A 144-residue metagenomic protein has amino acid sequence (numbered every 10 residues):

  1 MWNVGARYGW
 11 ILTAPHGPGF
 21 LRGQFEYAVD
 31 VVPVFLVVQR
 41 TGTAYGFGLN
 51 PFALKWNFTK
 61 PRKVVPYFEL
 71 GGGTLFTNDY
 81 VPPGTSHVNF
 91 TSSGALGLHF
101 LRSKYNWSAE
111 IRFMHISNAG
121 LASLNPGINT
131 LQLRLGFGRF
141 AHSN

Functional and structural regions predicted by a protein language model:
M1-P51: Glycine- and aromatic-enriched membrane insertion/assembly motifs of diderm outer-membrane and organelle channel
M1-V4, T43-N50, V64, S86-S92 (+1 more regions): Residues that define the transmembrane beta-barrel architecture of outer-membrane proteins
A6, F52-L54, F68, G94-L96 (+2 more regions): Membrane-embedded beta-strands of outer-membrane beta-barrel proteins, especially the hydrophobic/small aromatic
L12-F25, T59-V65, L101-W107, H142-N144: Short loop/turn motifs that connect adjacent beta-strands in outer-membrane beta-barrel proteins
G23-V31, P66-G72, W107-I111, L131-L135: Transmembrane beta-strands of outer-membrane beta-barrel proteins
V31-V37, G72-N78, F100, F113-S117 (+1 more regions): Transmembrane beta-strands of outer-membrane beta-barrel pores
Q39-T41, N78-G84, A119-N125: Extracellular loop and loop/strand-boundary signature of outer-membrane beta-barrel proteins
I128-N144: Outer-membrane beta-barrel "beta-signal"
